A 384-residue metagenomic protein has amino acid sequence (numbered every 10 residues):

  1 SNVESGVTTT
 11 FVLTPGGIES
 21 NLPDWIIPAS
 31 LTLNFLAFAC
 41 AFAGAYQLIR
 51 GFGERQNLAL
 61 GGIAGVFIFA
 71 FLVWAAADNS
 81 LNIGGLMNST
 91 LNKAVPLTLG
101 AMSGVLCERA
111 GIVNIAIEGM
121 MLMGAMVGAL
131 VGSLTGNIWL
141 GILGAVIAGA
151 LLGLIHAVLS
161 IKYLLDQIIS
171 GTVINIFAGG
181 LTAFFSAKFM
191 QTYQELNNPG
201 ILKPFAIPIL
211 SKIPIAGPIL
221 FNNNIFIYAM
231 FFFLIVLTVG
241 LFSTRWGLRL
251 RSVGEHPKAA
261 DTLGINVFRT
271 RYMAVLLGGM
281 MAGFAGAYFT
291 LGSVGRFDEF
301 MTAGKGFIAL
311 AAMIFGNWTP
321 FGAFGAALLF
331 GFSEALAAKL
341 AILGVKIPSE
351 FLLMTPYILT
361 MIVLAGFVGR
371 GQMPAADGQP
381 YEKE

Functional and structural regions predicted by a protein language model:
S1-G17, L31-A70, I219, V236-L237 (+2 more regions): Cytosolic-side transmembrane-helix boundaries in multi-pass membrane proteins
T10, P15-P23, G179-F242, V345-L352 (+1 more regions): Transmembrane helix-bundle core of multi-pass membrane transporters and related energy-transducing complexes
G44, G85-L134, L152-I168, I314-N317 (+1 more regions): Single transmembrane alpha-helix segments in multi-pass membrane proteins
N79-S89, L241, G278-M313, A338 (+2 more regions): Inter-helical junctions in multi-pass inner-membrane proteins, predominant in energy-converting antiporter-like
K93-V105, G119-M126, A150-L154, F232 (+5 more regions): Hydrophobic alpha-helical segments embedded in the membrane of multi-pass proteins
L106-V127, I142, I161-I174, R249 (+6 more regions): Short, non-helical or kinked segments that cap or interrupt transmembrane helices
G136-G179, F232-I235, E334: Alpha-helical transmembrane segments within multi-pass membrane transporters and channels
L220-R296, P320-F321, G325: Helix-loop-helix "hairpin" substructures at the membrane interface of multi-pass membrane proteins
